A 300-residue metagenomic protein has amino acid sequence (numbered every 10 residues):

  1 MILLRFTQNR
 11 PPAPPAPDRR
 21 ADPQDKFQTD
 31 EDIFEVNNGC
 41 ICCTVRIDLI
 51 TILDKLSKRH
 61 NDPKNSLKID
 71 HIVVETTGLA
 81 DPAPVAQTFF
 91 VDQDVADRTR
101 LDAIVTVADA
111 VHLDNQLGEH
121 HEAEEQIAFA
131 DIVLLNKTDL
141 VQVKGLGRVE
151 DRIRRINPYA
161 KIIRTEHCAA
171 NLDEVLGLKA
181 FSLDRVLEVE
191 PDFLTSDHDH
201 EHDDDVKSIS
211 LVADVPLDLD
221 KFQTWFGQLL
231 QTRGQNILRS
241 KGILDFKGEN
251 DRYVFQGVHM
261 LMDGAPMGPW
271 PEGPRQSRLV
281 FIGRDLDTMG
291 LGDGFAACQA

Functional and structural regions predicted by a protein language model:
M1-Q116: Nucleotide-state-sensitive switch-loop elements of NTP-binding domains
F34-N37, D203-K207, E272-S277: Short glycine-enriched loop/turn motifs at secondary-structure junctions
K64, A96, E122-E125, E201: Structural motif
A83-D94, A110-A123, I127, L135 (+1 more regions): Non-catalytic interfacial helical region
E125-P271, R284-A300: C-terminal accessory "lid"/substrate-recognition subdomains
S277-R278, Q299: Long, basic/Gly/Ser/Thr-rich N-terminal segments that mediate initial subcellular attachment or targeting
F281: Flexible loop/N-cap segments at domain edges
